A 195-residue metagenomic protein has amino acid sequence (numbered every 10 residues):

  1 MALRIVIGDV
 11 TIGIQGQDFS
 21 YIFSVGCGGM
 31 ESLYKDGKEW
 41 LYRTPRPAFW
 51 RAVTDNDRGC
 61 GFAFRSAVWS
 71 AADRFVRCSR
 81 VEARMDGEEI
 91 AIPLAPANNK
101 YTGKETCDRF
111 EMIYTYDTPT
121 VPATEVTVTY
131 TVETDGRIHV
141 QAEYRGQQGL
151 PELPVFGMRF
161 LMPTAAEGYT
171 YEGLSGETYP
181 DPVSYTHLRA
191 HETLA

Functional and structural regions predicted by a protein language model:
A2-R189: Beta-strand/loop-rich accessory regions of lumenal/periplasmic or secreted enzymes, predominantly carbohydrate-active
H187, L194-A195: Single conserved hydrophobic/aromatic residue that forms the stacking wall/gate of nucleotide- or nucleobase-binding
